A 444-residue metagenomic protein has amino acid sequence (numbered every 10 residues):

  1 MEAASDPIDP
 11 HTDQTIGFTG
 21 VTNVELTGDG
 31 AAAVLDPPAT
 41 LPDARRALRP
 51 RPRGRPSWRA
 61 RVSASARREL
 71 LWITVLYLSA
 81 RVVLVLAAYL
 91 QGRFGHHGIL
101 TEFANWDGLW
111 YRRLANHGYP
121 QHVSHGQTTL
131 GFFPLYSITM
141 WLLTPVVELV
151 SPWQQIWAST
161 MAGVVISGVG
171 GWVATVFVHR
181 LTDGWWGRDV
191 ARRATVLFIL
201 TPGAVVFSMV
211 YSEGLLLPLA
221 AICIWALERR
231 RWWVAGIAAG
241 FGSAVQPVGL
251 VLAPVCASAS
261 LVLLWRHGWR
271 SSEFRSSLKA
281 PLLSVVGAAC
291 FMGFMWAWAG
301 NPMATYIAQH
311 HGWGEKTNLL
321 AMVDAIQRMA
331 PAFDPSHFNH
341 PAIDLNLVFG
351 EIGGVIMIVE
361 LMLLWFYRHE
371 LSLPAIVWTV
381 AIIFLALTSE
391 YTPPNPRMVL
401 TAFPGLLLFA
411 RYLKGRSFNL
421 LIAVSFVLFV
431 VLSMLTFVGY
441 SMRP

Functional and structural regions predicted by a protein language model:
A80-G92, E102-F103, L130, G242 (+2 more regions): Membrane-lumen/periplasm interface segments of specific transmembrane helices in polyprenyl phosphate-linked
N105-P120, G126-P152, M322-A332, A386: Short hydrophobic/aromatic helix or loop-helix immediately within or flanking a transmembrane segment in polytopic
L130, P134, I138, L149-V173 (+1 more regions): Loop-to-helix entry region of an early transmembrane alpha helix in multi-pass inner-membrane enzymes
Q154-A158, V178-L200, L371-V377: Transmembrane-helix signature of polytopic, membrane-embedded enzymes that assemble or transfer cell-envelope glycans
M161-W185, V359-L363: Transmembrane-helix motifs of polytopic, lipid-linked glycan transferases
I166-G170, W185-D189, R193-W225, V234 (+3 more regions): Multi-pass, polyprenyl lipid-linked donor-dependent membrane glycosyltransferases
C223-V234, R266, L413: Membrane-interface transmembrane helices that cradle and orient dolichyl/undecaprenyl
L282-V285, K414-R443: Signature aromatic-anchored transmembrane alpha helix within multi-pass, membrane-resident enzymes that catalyze glycan
